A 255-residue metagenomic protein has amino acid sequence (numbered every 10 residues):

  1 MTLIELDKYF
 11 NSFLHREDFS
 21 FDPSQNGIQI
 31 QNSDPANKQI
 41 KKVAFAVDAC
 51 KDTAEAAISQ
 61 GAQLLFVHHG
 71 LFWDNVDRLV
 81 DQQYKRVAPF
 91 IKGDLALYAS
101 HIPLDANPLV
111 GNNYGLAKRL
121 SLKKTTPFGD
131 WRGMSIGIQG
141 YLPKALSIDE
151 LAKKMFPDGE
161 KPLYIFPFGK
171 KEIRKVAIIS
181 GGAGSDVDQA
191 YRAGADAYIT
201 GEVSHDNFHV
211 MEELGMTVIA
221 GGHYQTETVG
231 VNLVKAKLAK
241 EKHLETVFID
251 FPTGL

Functional and structural regions predicted by a protein language model:
M1-L255: Active-site catalytic microenvironments in core metabolic enzymes, especially phosphate/sugar-handling
